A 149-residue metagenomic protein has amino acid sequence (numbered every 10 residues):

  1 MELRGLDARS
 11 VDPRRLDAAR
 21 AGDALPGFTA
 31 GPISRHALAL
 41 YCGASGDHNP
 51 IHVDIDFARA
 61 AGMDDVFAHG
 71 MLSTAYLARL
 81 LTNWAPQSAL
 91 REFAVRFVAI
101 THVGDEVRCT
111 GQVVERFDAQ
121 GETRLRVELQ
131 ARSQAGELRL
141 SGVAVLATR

Functional and structural regions predicted by a protein language model:
M1-G27, I100-R149: HotDog/MaoC-like acyl-thioester-processing domains
L3-V66: Catalytic strand-loop segment that frames the active site of acyl-thioester-processing enzymes
T29, A37, D47, A89-F93 (+2 more regions): A generic structural signal for short beta-strands and their flanking turns/coil linkers
T29-I33, V95, A144-L146: Generic detection of short hydrophobic beta-strand segments and adjacent strand-loop junctions
G43-G46, T82-Q87, Q134: Short, intrinsically disordered, mixed-charge
V53, Y76-T82, E128-S133: A broadly tuned preference for mixed-charge, low-complexity surface segments
R59-A68, L72-V113: Hydrophobic beta-strand-centered segment that forms part of the acyl-chain substrate-binding groove
